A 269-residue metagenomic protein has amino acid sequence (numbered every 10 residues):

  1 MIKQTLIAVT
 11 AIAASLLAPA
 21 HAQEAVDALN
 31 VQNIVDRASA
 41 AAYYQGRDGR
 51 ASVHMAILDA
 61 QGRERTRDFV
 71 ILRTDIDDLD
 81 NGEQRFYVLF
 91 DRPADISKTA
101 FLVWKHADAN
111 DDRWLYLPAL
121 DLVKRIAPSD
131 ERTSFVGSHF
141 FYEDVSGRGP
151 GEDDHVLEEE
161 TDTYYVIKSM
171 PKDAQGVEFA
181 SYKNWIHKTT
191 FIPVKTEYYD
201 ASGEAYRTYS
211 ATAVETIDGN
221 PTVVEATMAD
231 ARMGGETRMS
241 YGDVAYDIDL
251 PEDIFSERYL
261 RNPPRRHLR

Functional and structural regions predicted by a protein language model:
M1-Q4: Positively charged n-region of N-terminal signal peptides that target proteins for export
I7-L16: Bacterial N-terminal signal peptides
A18-A22: Sec/Tat signal peptide C-region and signal peptidase I cleavage site
Q23-E24, A40, H54-A56, R65-L72 (+7 more regions): Ribonuclease/tRNase effector modules and their secretory precursors
L29-N30, G147-E152, R266: A beta-rich soluble binding module of mature secreted/lumenal proteins
V31-A119: N-terminal mature ectodomain segment of secretory-pathway/periplasmic proteins
D91, L102, D112-Y116, L122-E152 (+1 more regions): Gly/Pro-enriched, hydrophobic low-complexity segments that function as extracytoplasmic propeptides/linkers
S256-R269: Short, low-complexity, Pro/Ser/Thr/Gly-rich segments in the mature regions of secreted, periplasmic
